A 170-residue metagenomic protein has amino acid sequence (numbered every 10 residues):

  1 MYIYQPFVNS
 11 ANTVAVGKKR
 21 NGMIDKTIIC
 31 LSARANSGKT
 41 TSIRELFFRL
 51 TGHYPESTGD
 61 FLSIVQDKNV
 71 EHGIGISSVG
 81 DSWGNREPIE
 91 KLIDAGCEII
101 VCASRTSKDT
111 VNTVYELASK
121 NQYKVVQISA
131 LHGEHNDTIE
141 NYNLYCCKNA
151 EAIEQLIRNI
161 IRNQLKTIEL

Functional and structural regions predicted by a protein language model:
Y2-T13, G17: N-terminal pre-Walker A segment at the start of P-loop NTPase domains
K18-K26: Phosphate-binding P-loop
I28-F47: Glycine-rich phosphate-binding P-loop
K39, D81-N85, Y145-I153: Phosphate/oxyanion-binding active-site loops and adjacent basic polyanion-contact surfaces
I43, F47-G59: Short, charged/polar N-terminal "headpieces" of proteins
F48-R49, K91-A95, Y115-Q122: Short, surface-exposed basic-aromatic patches at helix termini and helix-loop junctions that form
P55-V111: Conserved nucleotide-sensing/catalytic segment adjacent to the nucleotide-binding pocket in NTP-handling enzymes
A103-L170: Replace "adjacent to P-loop NTPase cores in ATP/GTP-dependent enzymes" with "adjacent to NTP-binding cores
